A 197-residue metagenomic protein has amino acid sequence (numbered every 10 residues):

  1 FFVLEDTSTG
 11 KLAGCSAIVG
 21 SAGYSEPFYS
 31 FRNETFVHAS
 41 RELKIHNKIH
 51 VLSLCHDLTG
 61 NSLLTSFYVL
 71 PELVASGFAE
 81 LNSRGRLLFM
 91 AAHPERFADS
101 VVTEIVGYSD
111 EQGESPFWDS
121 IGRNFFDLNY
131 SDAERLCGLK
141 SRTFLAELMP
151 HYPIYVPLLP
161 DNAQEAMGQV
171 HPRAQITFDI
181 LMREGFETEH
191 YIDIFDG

Functional and structural regions predicted by a protein language model:
V3, G10-G20, L63: Conserved beta-strand in the GNAT
G20-S66, S131-G138: Conserved acyl-donor/pantetheine-binding loop and adjacent beta-alpha core of acyl/acetyltransferases and related
I45-L70, L148-M167: Alpha-helix-centered segments that form part of catalytic cores
N47-V51, S66-V69, V74-M90: Conserved acetyl-CoA-binding loop-helix of GNAT-fold acetyltransferases
D57-F67, L87-V106, P116, E165-G168 (+1 more regions): Conserved GNAT acetyl-CoA-binding A-motif
S109-E111: Extended, solvent-exposed functional surface patches
P116-C137: Acidic, Ser/Thr-rich peripheral helices and adjacent loops at domain boundaries
D132-G197: Long, charge-rich C-terminal accessory regions
